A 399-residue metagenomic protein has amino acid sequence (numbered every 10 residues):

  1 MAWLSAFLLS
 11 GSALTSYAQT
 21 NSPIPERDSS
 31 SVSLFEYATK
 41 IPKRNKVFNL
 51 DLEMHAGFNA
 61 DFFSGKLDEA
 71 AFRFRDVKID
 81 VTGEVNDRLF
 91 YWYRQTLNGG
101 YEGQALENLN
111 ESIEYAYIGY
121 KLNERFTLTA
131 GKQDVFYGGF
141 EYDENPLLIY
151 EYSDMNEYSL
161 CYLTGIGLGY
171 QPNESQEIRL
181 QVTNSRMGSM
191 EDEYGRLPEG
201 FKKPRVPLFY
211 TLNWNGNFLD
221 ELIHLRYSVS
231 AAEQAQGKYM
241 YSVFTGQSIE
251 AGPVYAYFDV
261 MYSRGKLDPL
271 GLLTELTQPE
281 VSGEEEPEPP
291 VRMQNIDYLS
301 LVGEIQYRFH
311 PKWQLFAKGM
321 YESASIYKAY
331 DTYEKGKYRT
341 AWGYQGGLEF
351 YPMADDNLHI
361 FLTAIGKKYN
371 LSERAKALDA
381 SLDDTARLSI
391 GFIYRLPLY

Functional and structural regions predicted by a protein language model:
M1-P23: Bacterial Sec-dependent N-terminal signal peptides
A2, T15, L212, A232-Q234 (+1 more regions): An exposure/low-complexity boundary signal
A18-L128, L168-I178, Q306, I360-K367 (+1 more regions): Beta-barrel outer-membrane channel/assembly domains of diderm bacteria
T20-I24, H55-G57, D61-G65, E102-S112 (+2 more regions): Surface-exposed coil loops of outer-membrane beta-barrel proteins
N21-R27, G57-L67, A105-L106, L219 (+1 more regions): Outer-membrane beta-barrel pore domains
S33, R75-I79, E111-I118, Y162-I166 (+5 more regions): Hydrophobic, lipid-facing positions within transmembrane beta-strands of outer-membrane proteins
K78, Y101, M155-L160, V254-Y257 (+1 more regions): Short, surface-exposed, polar/charged, turn-prone segments marking secondary-structure boundaries
R94, G131, Q181, S228 (+1 more regions): A cross-family glycoside hydrolase active-site/sugar-binding cleft signature
